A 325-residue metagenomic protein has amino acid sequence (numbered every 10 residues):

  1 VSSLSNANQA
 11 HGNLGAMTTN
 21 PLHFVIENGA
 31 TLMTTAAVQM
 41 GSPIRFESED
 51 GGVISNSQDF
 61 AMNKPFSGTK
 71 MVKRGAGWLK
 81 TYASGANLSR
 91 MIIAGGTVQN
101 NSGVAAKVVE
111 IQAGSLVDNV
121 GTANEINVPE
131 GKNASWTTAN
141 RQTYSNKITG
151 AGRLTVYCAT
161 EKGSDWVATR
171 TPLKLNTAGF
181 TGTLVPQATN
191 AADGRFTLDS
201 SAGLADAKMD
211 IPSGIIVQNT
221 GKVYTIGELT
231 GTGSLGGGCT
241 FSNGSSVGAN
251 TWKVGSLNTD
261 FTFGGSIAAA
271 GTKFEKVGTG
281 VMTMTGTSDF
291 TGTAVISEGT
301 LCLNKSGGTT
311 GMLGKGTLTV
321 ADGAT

Functional and structural regions predicted by a protein language model:
V1-T19, F46-A106, V120-T122, V128-M209 (+1 more regions): Extracellular repeat-rich scaffold modules on cell surfaces
S5, V223-I226: Surface-exposed interfaces of beta-sheet-rich extracellular modules
A30-T31, G114: Catalytic-histidine neighborhood of serine endopeptidases, predominantly the chymotrypsin-like S1/PA family
L32-M33, A134-A139, G214-K222: Short aromatic-glycine motifs in intrinsically disordered, low-complexity regions
T34-I44: Short, surface-exposed beta-strand/loop segments
